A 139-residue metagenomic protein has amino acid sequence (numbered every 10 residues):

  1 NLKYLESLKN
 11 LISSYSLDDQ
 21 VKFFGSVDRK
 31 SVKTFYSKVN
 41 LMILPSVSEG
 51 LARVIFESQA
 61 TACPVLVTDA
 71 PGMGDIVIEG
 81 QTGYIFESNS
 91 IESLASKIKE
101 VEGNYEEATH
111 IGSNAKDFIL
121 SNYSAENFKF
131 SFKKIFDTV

Functional and structural regions predicted by a protein language model:
L5-S26: Nucleotide-activated donor-binding/catalytic signature segment of Leloir-type glycosyltransferases, i.e., the conserved
S26-V27, T34-V39: Short alpha-helical donor nucleotide-sugar binding micro-motif in glycosyltransferases
K33, A52, F56-A60, G74-D75 (+1 more regions): Short alpha-helical segment that forms part of, or immediately flanks, the ligand-binding pocket in carbohydrate-active
M42-I43: A short hydrophobic beta-strand element within the catalytic core of glycosyltransferases that build diverse glycans
V47: Aromatic "clamp/platform" in nucleotide-sugar-dependent glycosyltransferases that forms part of the donor/acceptor
P64-V67, V77: Short hydrophobic beta-strand element within catalytic cores of glycosyltransferases and related nucleotide-activated
E79-G80, Y84-I91, E100-Y105: Conserved acidic donor-binding segment of nucleotide-sugar-dependent glycosyltransferases
S93, E100, E107-S121, F128-K134: A short, well-ordered alpha-helix in the C-terminal region of glycosyltransferases
